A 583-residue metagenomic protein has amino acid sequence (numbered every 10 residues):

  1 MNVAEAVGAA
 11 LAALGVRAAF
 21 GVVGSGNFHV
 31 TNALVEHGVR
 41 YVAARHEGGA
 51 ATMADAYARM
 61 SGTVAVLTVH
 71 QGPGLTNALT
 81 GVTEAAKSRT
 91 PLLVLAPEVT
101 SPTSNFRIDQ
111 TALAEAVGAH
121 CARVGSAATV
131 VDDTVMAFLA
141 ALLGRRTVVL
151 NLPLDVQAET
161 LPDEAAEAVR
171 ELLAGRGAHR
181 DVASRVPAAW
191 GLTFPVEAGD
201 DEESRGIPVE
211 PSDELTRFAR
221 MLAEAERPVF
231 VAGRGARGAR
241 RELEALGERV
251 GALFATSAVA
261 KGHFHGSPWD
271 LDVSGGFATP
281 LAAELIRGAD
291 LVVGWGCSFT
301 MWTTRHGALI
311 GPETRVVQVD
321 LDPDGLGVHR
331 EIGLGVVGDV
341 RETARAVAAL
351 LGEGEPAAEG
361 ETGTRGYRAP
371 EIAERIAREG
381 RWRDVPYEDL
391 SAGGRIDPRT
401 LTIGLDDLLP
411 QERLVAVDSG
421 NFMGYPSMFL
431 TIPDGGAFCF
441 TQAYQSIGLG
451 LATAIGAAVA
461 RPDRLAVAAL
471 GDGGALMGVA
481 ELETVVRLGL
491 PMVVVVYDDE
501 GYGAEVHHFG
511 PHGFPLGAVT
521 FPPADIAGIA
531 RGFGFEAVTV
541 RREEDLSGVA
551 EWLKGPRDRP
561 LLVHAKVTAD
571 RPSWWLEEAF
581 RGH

Functional and structural regions predicted by a protein language model:
M1-A13, V130-E224, L350-E353: Cofactor-/ligand-binding subdomain signature composed of acidic, glycine-rich, tryptophan-containing flexible loops
A4-V7, A12-G15, V22-S25, V30-T31 (+6 more regions): Active-site diphosphate/adenylate-binding microenvironment
A6-V16, A56-G62, A86, A140-G144 (+6 more regions): Glycine-rich phosphate/diphosphate-binding loops that line cofactor/substrate pockets in enzymes
R17-G21, R40-V42, M60-E98, V231 (+3 more regions): A short, small-residue-rich loop immediately preceding and capping a beta-strand
G21-G24, V42-T52, L67-G74, G125-A127 (+3 more regions): Active-site nucleophile and cofactor-binding loops and adjacent substrate-binding regions of central metabolic enzymes
L95-T134, L152-L154, A158, A258-E374 (+3 more regions): Glycine-rich, acidic loop regions that bind phosphate or pyrophosphate groups
T103, R249, F277-T279, A283-G288 (+5 more regions): Thiamine diphosphate
D163-A166, G175-G206, A225, E313-S419 (+2 more regions): Phosphate/pyrophosphate-binding active-site segments
